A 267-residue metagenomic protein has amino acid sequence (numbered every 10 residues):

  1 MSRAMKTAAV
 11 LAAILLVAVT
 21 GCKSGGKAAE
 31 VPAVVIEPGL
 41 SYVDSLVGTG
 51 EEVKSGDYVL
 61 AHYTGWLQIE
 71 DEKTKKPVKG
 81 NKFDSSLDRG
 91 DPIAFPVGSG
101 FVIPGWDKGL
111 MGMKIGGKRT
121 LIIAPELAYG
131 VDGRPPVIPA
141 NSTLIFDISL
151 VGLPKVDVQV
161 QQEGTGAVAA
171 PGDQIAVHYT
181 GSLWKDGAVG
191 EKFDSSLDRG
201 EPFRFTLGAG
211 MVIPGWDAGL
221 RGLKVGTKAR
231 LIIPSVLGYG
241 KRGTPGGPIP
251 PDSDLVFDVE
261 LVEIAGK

Functional and structural regions predicted by a protein language model:
S2-K267: Cross-family detector of peptidyl-prolyl cis-trans isomerase
